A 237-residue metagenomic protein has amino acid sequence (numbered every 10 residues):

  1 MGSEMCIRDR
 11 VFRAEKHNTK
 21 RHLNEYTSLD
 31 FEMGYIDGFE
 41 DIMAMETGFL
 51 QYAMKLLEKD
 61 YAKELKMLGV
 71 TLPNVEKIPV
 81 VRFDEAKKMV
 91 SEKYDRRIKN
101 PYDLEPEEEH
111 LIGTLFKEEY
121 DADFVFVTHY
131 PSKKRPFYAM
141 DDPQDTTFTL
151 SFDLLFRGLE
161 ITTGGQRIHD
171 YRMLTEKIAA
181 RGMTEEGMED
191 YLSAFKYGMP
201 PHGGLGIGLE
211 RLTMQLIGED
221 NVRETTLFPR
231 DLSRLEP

Functional and structural regions predicted by a protein language model:
M1-I7: Short, small-residue-biased leader/transition segments that mark boundaries at the very start of proteins
R8, F31, A86, V127 (+2 more regions): A residue-level signal for conserved active-site and pocket-lining positions in enzyme catalytic cores
V11-I36, S151-D153: Residues forming anionic-ligand binding surfaces in small-molecule and nucleic-acid pockets of primarily soluble enzymes
R13-N18, Y35-D37, K133-F137, Q144-T146 (+5 more regions): Flexible loop/turn segments at secondary-structure boundaries
Y26-S28, D121-F124, T149-S151, F156-G158 (+4 more regions): Active-site lining segments that contact anionic ligands and/or coordinate catalytic metals
D30-D41, G158-E160: A generic structural motif
M45-L154, A180-S193, Y197-G198: Metal-assisted phosphate- and nucleotidyl-transfer catalytic regions
G165-Q166, Y171-P237: Active-site pocket scaffolds in enzymes
